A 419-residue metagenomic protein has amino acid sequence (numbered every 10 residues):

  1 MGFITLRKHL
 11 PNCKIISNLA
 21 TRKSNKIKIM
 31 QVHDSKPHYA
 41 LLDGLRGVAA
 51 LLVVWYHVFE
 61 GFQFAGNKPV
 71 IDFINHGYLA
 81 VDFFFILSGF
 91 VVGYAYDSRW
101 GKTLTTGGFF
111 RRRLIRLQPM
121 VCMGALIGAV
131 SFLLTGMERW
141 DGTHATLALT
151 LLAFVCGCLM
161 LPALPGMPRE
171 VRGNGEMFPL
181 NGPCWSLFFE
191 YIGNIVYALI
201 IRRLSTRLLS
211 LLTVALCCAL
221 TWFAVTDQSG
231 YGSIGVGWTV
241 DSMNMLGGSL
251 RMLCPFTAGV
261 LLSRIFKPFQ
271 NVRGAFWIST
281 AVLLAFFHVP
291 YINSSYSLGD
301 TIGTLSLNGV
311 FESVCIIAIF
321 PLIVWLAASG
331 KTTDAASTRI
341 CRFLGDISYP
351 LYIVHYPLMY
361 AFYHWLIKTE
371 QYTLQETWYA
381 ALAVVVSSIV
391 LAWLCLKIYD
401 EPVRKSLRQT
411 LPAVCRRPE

Functional and structural regions predicted by a protein language model:
I29-L41, L51, W55-G77, G93-T106 (+4 more regions): Alpha-helical transmembrane segments in multi-pass integral membrane proteins
L42, G108-F109, L117, S186 (+1 more regions): Alpha-helical transmembrane segments and their helix-entry boundary regions
D43, G47-A50, S88, P119-A125 (+1 more regions): Residues within membrane-spanning alpha-helices of integral membrane proteins, especially the hydrophobic core/packing
H76, L117-Y191, A219-S242, V314-A328: Membrane-interface helix-loop-helix regions
S88, S387-L391, C395: Hydrophobic alpha-helical membrane-associated segments
S210-L220, A275-L284: Central hydrophobic cores of alpha-helical transmembrane segments in multi-pass integral membrane proteins
